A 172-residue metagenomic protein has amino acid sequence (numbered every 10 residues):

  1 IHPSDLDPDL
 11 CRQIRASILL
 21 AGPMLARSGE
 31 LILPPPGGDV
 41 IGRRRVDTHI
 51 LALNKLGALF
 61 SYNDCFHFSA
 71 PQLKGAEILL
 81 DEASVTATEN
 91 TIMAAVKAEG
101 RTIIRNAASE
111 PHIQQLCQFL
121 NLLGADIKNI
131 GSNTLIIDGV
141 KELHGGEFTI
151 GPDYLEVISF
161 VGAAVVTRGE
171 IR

Functional and structural regions predicted by a protein language model:
I1-R172: Structural preference for solvent-exposed beta-strand-turn elements and adjacent flexible terminal/loop segments within
